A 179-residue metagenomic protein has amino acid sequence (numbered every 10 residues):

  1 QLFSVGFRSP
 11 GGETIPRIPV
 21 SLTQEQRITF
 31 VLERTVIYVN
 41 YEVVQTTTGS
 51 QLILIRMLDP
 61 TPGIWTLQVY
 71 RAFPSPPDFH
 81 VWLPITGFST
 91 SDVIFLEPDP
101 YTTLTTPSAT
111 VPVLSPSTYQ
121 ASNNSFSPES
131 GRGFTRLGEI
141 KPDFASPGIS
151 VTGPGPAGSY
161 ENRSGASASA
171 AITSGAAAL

Functional and structural regions predicted by a protein language model:
Q1-L179: Loop-rich non-cytosolic ectodomains and luminal regions
